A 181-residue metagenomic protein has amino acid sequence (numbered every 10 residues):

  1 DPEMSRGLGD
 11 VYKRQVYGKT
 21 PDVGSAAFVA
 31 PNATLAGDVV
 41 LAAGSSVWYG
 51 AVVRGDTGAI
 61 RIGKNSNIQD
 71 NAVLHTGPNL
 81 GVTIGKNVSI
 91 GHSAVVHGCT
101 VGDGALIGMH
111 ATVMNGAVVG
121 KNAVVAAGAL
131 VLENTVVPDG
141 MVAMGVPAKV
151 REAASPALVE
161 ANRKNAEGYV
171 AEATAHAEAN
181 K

Functional and structural regions predicted by a protein language model:
D1-Y12: Single conserved hydrophobic/aromatic residue that forms the stacking wall/gate of nucleotide- or nucleobase-binding
S5, G44, N65: ATP/adenylate-binding site constellation spanning eukaryotic-like Ser/Thr protein kinases, ABC-transporter
D10-S46, V52, D56, A175 (+1 more regions): Extended, small-residue-rich solenoid/repeat segments and analogous flexible loops that form exposed scaffolds
K13-D22, D56-A59, K64, D70-N71 (+2 more regions): Glycine-rich hexapeptide-repeat left-handed beta-helix
L74: His/Asp/Glu-enriched, well-ordered alpha-helical/loop segment that forms or immediately abuts the divalent-metal
